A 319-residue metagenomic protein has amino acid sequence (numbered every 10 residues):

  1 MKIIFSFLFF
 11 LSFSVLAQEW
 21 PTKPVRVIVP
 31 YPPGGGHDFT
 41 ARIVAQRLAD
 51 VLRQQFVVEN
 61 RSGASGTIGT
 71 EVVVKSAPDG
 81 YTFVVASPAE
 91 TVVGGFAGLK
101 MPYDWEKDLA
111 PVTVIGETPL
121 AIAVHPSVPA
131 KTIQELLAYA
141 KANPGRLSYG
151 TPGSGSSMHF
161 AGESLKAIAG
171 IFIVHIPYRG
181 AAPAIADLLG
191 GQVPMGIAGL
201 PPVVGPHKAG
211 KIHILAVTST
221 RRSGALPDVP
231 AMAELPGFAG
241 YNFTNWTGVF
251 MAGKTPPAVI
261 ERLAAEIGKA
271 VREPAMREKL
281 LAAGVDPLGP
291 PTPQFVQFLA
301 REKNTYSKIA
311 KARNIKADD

Functional and structural regions predicted by a protein language model:
M1-I4: Positively charged n-region of N-terminal signal peptides that target proteins for export
S12-S14: N-terminal signal peptide c-region/cleavage motif recognized by signal peptidases
Q18-K107, R146, S154, G170-I197 (+3 more regions): N-terminal (or domain-start) structured segment
T22-P24, I168, K208, P257-D319: An extracytoplasmic/periplasmic, membrane-proximal ligand-sensing/linker region
V25-V27, G34, A41, V58 (+14 more regions): Residue-level signal for nonpolar/aromatic packing positions in well-ordered secondary structure
L48, K75-Y81, F96-P183, M195 (+3 more regions): Hinge/capping helix and adjacent helix->loop/strand transition within the periplasmic-binding protein
E90-G98, H159, K166-I168, M195-V229 (+1 more regions): A ligand-binding cleft/hinge motif common to bilobed small-molecule-binding domains
E117, V203-R272, N304, D318: C-terminal lobe and pocket-closing loops of periplasmic/extracytoplasmic Venus-flytrap solute-binding proteins
